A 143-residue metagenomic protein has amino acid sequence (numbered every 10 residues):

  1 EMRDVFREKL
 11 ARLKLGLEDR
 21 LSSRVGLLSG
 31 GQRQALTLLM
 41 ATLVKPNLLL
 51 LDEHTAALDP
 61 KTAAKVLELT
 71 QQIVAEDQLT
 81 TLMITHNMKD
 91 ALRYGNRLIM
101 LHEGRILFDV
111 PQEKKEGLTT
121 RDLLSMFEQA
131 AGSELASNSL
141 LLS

Functional and structural regions predicted by a protein language model:
E1-L36: ABC-family P-loop ATPase nucleotide-binding domains
K45: Conserved catalytic motifs of ABC-family nucleotide-binding domains
L49-D52: Catalytic Walker B motif of ABC-type/P-loop ATPase nucleotide-binding domains
P60-T62: Helix N-cap at the start of a conserved alpha-helix in ABC-type nucleotide-binding domains
A64-D77: Helical segment within the ABC ATPase nucleotide-binding domain
T85-H86: H-loop/switch region of ABC-family ATPase nucleotide-binding domains
R105-Q129: Conserved beta-strand-loop-alpha-helix hinge in the C-terminal portion of ABC ATPase nucleotide-binding domains
